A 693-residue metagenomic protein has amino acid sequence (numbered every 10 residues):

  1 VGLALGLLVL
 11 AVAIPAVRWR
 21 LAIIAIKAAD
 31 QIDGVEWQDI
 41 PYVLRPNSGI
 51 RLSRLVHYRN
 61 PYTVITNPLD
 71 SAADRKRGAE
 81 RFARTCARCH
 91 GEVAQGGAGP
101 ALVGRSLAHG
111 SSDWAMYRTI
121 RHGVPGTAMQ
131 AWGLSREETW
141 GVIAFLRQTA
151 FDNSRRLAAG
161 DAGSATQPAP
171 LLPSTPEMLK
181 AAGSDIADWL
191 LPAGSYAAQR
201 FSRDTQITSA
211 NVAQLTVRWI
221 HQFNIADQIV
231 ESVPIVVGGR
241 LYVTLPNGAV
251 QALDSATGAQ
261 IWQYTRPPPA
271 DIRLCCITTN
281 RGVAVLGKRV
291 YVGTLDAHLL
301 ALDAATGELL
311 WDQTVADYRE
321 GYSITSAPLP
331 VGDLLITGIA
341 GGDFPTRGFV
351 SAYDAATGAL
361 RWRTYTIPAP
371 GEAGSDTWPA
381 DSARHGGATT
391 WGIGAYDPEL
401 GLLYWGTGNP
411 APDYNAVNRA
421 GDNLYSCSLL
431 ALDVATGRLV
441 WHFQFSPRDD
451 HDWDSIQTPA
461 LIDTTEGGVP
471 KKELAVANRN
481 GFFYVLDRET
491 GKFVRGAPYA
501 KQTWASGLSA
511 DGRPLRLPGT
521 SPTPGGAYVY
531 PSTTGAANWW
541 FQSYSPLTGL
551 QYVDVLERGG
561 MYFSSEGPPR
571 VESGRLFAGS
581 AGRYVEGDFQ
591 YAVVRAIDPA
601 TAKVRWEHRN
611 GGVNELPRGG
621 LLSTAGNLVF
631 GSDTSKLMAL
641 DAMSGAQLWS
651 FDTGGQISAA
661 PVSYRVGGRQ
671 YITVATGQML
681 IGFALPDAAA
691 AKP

Functional and structural regions predicted by a protein language model:
G2-R77, E92, G110-R118, Q130-T149 (+4 more regions): Periplasmic c-type cytochrome electron-transfer domains
N47-H57, A165-V217, T366-A373, R513-L517 (+2 more regions): Blade/loop signatures of beta-propeller domains
I186-A187, G238-G239, G287-K288, G332-L334 (+5 more regions): Short coil/turn segments that connect the beta-strands within blades of beta-propeller domains
T205-T314, S623-T624: N-terminal cofactor/phosphate-binding cores enriched in small/glycine residues, especially glycine-rich loops such as
H221-V233, Q263-A284, L309-A327, F344 (+10 more regions): Extracytoplasmic beta-rich repeat domains
L302, G307, G348-L360, D422-G437 (+2 more regions): Beta-propeller blade signature
D463, V555-E557, E586-A646: Loop/turn-rich, solvent-exposed surfaces of beta-rich toroidal or solenoidal domains
A659-P693: Blade-level signature of beta-propeller repeat domains, shared across WD40, Kelch, NHL, RCC1 and BNR/Asp-box propellers
